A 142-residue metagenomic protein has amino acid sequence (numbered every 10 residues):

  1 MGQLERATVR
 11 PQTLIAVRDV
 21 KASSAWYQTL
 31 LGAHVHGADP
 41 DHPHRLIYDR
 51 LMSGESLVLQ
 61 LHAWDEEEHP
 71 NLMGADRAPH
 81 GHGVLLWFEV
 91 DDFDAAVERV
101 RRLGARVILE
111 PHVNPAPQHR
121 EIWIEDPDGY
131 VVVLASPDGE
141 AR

Functional and structural regions predicted by a protein language model:
M1-R6, V97-R142: Vicinal oxygen chelate
G2-L4, Y27, G74-A78: A short alpha-helix capping/helix-coil boundary motif
E5-A7, L14-L59, W64: Core segments of cupin and vicinal oxygen chelate
R10-D19, I47-S53, L72-R99, R120-E125: Vicinal oxygen chelate
D41-H42, D92, N114-P115: Short beta->alpha connector loops
P43-R45, H69, P117, A141: Generic structural signal for helix capping and beta-alpha/helix-loop junctions
S56-H69, P79, G83-L85, V132-A141: Membrane-topology and secretion signals of cell-surface/extracellular proteins
E66, V90, H112: Active-site loop/turn elements of alpha/beta-hydrolase fold enzymes, especially the short glycine-/histidine-rich
